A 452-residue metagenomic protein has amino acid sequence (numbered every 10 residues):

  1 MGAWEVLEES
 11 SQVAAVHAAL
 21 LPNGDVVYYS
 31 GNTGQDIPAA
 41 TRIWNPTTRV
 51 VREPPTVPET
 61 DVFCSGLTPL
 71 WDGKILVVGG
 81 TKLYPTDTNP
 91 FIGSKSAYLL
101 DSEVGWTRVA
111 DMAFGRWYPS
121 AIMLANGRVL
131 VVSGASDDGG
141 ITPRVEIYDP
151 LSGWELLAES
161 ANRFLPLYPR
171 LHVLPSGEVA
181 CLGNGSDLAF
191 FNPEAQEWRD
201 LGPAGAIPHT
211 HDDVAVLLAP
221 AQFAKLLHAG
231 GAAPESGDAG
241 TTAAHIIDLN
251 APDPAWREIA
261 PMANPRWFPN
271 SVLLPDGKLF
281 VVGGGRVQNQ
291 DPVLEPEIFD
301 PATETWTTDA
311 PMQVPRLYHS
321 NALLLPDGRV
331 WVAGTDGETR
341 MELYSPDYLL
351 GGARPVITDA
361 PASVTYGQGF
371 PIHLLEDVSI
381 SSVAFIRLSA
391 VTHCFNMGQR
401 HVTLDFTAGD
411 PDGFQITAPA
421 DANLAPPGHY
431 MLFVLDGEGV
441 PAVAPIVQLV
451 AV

Functional and structural regions predicted by a protein language model:
M1-V452: Kelch-like beta-propeller repeat domains
